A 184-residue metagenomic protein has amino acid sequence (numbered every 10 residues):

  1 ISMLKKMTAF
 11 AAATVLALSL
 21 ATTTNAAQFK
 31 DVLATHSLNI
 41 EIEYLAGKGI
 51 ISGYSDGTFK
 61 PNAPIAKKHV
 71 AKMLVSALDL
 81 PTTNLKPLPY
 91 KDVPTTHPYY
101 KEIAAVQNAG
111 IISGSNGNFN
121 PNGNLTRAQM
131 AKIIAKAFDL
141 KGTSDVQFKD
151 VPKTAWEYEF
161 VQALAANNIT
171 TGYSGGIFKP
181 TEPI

Functional and structural regions predicted by a protein language model:
S2-S37, S52-K68, L74-K101, N108-A128 (+2 more regions): Feature responds to low-complexity, polar/acidic, surface-exposed segments characteristic of secreted/exported proteins
